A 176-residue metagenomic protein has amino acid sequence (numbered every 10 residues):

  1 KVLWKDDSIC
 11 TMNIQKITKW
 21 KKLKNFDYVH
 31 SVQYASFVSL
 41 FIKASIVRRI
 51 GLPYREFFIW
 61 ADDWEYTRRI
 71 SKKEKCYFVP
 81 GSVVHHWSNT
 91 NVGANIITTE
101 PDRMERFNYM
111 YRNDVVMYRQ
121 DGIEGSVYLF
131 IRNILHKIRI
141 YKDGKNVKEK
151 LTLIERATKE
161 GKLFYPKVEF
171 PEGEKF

Functional and structural regions predicted by a protein language model:
K1-T11: Conserved donor NDP-sugar-binding/catalytic core segment of glycosyltransferases
K21-I42: A recurrent flexible, glycine/aromatic-enriched loop bordering the glycosyltransferase active site that acts as
L40-G51, E56-S82: A short, conserved alpha-helix in the catalytic core of glycosyltransferases
T67, S71, V115, I138-R139: Short, amphipathic alpha-helical segments that act as regulatory/interfacial helices in nucleotide-processing proteins
V79-T99: Active-site donor/metal-binding and catalytic loop motifs of nucleotide-sugar-dependent glycosylation enzymes
I97-Y109: A short acidic, glycine-rich active-site loop that binds or catalyzes chemistry on phosphate/adenosine moieties
Y111-N113: A conserved mid-domain beta-alpha-beta active-site/ligand-binding segment of alpha/beta enzyme cores
G122-F176: Non-catalytic, C-terminal membrane-associated alpha-helical segments of glycosyltransferases
